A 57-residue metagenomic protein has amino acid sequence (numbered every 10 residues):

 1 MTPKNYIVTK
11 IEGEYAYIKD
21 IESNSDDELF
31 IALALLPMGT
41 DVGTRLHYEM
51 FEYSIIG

Functional and structural regions predicted by a protein language model:
M1-G13: Structural detector for short beta-strands of small beta-barrel domains
E14-K19: Short aromatic-glycine-enriched beta-strand elements
E22-N24: Solvent-exposed strand-loop boundary residues in beta-sheet-rich modules
D26-M38: Beta-strand/loop nucleic-acid-binding surfaces
L35-H47: Short nucleic-acid-contacting surface segments enriched for D/E, G, S/T with interspersed K/R
F51-G57: Short, Lys/Arg- and Gly-enriched loop/turn segments at beta-strand edges
